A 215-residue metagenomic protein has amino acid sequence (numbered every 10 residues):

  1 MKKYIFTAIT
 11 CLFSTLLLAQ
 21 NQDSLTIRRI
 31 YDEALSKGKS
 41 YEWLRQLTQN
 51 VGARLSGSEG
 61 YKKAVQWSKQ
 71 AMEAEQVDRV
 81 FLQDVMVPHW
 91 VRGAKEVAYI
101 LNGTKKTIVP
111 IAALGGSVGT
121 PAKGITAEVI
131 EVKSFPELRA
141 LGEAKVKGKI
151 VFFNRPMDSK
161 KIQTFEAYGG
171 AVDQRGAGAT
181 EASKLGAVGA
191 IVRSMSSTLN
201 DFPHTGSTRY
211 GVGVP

Functional and structural regions predicted by a protein language model:
M1-Q22: Bacterial Sec-dependent N-terminal signal peptides
A19, E166-A167, T205-S207: Short, glycine/charged-enriched secondary-structure capping and boundary segments
N21, A34-E42, L55-Q66, G169-A177: Soluble non-cytosolic domains of exported or imported proteins
N21-D23, R45, Q49, A53-I162 (+1 more regions): Noncatalytic luminal/extracellular "stalk/propeptide" segments of secretory-pathway proteins
S24-S58, F202-G206: N-terminal capping segment at the start of a domain
S134-F202: A conserved hydrophobic secondary-structure block that centers on an alpha-helix together with its immediately flanking
S197-P215: Short acidic, glycine/proline-enriched helix-loop-strand junctions
